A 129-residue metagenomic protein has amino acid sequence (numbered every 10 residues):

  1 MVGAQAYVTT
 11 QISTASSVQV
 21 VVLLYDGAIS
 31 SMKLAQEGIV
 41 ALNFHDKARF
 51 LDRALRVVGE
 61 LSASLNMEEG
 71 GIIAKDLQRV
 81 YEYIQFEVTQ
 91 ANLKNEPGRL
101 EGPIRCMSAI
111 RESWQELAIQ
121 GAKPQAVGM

Functional and structural regions predicted by a protein language model:
M1-L34, G38-A41, H45-R53, G59 (+2 more regions): N-terminal intrinsically disordered, cationic/polar leader segments that include organellar targeting peptides
